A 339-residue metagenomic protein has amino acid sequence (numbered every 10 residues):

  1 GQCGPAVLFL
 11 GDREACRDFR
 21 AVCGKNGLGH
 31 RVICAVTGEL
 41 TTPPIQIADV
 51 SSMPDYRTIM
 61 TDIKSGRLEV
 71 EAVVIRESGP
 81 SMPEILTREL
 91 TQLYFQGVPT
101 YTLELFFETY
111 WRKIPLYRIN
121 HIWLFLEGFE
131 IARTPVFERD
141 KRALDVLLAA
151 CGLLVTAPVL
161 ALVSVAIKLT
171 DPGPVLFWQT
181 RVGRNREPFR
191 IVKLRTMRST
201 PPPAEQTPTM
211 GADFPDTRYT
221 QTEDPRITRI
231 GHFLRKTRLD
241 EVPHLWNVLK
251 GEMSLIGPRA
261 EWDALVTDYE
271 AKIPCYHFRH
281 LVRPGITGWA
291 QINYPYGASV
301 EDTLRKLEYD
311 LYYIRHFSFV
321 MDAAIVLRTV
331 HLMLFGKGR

Functional and structural regions predicted by a protein language model:
G1-A157: N-terminal hydrophobic signal-anchor/signal peptide
R57, T87, T134-K141, D224-G231 (+3 more regions): Alpha-helical membrane and juxtamembrane elements of multi-pass inner-membrane transport and channel proteins
F107-E108, I114-N120, F177-R226, T287-K306: Short, glycine-rich, amphipathic interfacial segments at transmembrane boundaries or analogous
L124, I227-G231, E308: Residue-level signal for cytosolic alpha-helical hairpin/rod architecture
I131, D310-I314: Acyl-group handling in specialized metabolite and lipid biosynthesis
V136-A204, F233, N247, F319-R339: A hydrophobic, helix-centered structural microdomain
T217-R283, I325-M333: A short, structured surface patch at a secondary-structure boundary
P258, Y294, H316: Short, conserved catalytic or interaction motifs in soluble domains
